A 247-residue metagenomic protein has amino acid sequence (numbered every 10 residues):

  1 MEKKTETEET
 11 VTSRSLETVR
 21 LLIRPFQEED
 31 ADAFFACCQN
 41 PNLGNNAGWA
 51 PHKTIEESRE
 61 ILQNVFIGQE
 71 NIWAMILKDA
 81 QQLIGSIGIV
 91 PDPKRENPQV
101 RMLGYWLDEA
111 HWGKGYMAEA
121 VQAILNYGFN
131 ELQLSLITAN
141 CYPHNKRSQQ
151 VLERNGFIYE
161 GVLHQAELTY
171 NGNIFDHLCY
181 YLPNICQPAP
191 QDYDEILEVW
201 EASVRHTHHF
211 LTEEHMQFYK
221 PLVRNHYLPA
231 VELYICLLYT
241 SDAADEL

Functional and structural regions predicted by a protein language model:
M1-P41, I72, I76-N184: Acyl-donor (CoA/ACP) binding surface of acyl/acetyltransferases
M1-Q63, F175, A189-E213, Q217-K220: A short, well-structured alpha-helix characteristic of acyl/acetyltransferase catalytic modules
N46-A50, P91, D108, N140 (+3 more regions): Conserved short-loop catalytic and cofactor-binding motifs
L62-A74, R224-I235: A short helix-loop-beta-strand connector motif used in the catalytic cores of GNAT acetyltransferases and, in some
I76, P190, D245-E246: Short stretches within intrinsically disordered, low-complexity N-terminal or propeptide regions
E96, L136-I137, H144-N155, H177 (+4 more regions): Contiguous, function-dense segments enriched for cysteine-driven chemistry and partner/ligand-binding capacity
M102, M117-A123, L168, I174 (+3 more regions): A generic structured-segment signal
Y239-L247: Conserved small/polar residues in nucleotide/adenosyl-binding loops
